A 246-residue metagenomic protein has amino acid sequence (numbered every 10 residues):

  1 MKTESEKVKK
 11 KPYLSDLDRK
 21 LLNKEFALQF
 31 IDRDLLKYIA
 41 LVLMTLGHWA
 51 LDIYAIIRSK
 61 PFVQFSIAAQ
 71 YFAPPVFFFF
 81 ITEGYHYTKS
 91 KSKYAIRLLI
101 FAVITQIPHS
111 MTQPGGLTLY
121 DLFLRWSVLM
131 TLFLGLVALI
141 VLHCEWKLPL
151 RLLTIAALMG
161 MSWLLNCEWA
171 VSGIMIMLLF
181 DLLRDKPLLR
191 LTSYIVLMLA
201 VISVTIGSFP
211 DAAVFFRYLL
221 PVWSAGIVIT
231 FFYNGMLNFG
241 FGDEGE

Functional and structural regions predicted by a protein language model:
M1-E246: Alpha-helical transmembrane segments and their immediate juxtamembrane cytosolic regions
